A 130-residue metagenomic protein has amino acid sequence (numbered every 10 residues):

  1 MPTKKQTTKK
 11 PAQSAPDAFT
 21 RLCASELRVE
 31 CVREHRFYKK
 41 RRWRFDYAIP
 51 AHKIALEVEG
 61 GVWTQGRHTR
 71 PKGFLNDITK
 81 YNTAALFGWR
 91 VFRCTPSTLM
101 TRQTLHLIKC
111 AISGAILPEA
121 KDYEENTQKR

Functional and structural regions predicted by a protein language model:
M1-R130: Nucleic-acid endo/exonuclease domains
